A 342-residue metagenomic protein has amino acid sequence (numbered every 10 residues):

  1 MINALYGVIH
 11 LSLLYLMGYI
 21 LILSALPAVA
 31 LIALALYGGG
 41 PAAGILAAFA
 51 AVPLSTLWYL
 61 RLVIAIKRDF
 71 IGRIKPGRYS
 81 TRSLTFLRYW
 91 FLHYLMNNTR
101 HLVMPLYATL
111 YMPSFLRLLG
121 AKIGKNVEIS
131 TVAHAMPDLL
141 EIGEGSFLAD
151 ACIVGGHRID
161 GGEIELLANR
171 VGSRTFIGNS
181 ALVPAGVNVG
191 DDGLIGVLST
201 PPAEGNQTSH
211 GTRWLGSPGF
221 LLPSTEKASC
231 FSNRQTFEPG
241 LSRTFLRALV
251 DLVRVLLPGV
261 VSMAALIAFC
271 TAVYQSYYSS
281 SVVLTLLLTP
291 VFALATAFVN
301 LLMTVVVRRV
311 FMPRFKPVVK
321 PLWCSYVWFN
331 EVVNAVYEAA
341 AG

Functional and structural regions predicted by a protein language model:
M1, L116-R117, K122-L221: Structural signal for interior beta-strand "rungs" in well-ordered beta-sheet cores of soluble enzyme domains
M1-G120, Q207-G342: Terminal amphipathic alpha-helical/low-complexity segments used for targeting or macromolecular assembly
